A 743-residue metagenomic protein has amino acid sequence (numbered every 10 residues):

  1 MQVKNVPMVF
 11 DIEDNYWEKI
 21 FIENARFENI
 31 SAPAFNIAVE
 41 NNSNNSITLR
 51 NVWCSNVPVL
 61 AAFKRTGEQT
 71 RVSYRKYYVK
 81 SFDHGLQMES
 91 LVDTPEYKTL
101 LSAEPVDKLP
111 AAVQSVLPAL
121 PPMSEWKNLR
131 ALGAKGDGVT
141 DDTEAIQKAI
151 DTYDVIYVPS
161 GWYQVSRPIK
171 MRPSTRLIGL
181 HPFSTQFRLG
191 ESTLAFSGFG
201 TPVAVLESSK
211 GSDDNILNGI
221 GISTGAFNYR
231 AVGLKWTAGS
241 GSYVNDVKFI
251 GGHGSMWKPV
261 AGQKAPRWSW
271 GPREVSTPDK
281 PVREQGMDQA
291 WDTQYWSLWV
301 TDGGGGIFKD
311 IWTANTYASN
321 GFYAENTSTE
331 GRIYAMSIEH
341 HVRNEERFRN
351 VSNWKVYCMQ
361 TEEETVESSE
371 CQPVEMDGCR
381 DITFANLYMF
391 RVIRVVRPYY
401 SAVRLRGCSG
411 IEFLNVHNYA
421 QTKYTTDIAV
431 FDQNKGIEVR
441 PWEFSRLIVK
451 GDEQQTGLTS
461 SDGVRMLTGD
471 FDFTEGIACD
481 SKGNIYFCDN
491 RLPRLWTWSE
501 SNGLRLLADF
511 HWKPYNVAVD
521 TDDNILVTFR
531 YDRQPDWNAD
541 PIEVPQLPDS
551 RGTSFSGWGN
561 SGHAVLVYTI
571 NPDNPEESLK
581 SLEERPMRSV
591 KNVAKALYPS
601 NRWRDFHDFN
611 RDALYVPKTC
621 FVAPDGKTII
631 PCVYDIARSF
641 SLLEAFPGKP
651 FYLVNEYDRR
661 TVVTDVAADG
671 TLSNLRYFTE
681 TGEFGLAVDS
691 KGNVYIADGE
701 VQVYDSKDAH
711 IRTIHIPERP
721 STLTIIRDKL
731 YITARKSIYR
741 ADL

Functional and structural regions predicted by a protein language model:
M1-V155, P182-S184, R188-N218, S223-A226 (+6 more regions): Extracellular "leader-to-stem" segments immediately downstream of a signal peptide or signal-anchor in secreted/lumenal
M1-V6, K19, N24, N29-P33 (+6 more regions): Long amphipathic alpha-helical scaffold regions
M8, I12-L49, T383-N386, F413 (+1 more regions): Ankyrin-repeat and related helical/solenoid repeat scaffolds used for protein-protein interactions
D14, S160, N326, A335-S337 (+8 more regions): Active-site proximal loops enriched in glycine and acidic residues that flank catalytic Cys/His/Asp and coordinate
S160-G161, P168, S174, P182 (+1 more regions): Tight coil/turn sites that cap or link beta-strands
D292-W296, T301-E345, N350-K355: Beta-propeller domains
V374-T383, R391-K423, G436-R440, T456 (+3 more regions): N-terminal non-globular leader segments, chiefly Sec-dependent signal peptides
Q454-L743: Sequence-structural signature of mature extracellular/luminal beta-sheet repeat domains, prominently beta-propellers
